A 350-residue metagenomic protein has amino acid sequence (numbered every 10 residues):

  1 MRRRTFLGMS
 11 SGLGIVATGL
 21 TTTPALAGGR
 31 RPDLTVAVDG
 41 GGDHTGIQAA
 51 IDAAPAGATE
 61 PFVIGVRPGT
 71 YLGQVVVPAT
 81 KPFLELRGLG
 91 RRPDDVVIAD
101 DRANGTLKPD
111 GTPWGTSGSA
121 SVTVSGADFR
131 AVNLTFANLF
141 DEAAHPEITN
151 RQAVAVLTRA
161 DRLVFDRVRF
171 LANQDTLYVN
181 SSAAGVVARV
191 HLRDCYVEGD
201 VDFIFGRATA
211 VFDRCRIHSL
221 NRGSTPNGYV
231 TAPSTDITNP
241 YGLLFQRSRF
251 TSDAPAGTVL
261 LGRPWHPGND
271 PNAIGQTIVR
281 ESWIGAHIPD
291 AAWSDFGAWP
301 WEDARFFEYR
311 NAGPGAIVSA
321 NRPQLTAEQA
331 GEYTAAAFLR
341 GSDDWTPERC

Functional and structural regions predicted by a protein language model:
T5-A25: N-terminal export signals
R30-C350: Sequence-level preference for short, compositionally simple segments enriched in small aliphatic or small polar residues
